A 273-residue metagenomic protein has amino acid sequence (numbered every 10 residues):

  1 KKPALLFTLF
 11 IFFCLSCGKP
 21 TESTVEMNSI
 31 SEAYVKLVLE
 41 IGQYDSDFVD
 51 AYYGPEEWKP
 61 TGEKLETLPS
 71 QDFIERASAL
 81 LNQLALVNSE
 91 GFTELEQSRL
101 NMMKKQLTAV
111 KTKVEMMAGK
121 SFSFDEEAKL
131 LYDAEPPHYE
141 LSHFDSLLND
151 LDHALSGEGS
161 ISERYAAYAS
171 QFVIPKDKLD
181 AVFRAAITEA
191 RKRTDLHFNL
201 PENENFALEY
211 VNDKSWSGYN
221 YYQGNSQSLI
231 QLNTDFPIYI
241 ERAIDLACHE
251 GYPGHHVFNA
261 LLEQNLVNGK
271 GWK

Functional and structural regions predicted by a protein language model:
K1-V25: Bacterial Sec-dependent N-terminal signal peptides
C17-K273: N-terminal maturation segment of proteins
